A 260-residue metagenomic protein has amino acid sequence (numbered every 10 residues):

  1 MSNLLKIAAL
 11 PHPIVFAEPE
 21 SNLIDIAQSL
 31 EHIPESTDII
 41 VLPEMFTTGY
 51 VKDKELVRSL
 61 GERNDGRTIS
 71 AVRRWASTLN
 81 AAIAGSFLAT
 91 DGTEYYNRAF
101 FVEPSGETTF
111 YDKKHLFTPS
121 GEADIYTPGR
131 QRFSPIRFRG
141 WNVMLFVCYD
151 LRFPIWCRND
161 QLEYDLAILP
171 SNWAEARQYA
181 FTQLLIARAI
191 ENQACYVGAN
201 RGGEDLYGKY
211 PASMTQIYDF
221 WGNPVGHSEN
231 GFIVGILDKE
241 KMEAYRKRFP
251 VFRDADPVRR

Functional and structural regions predicted by a protein language model:
M1-A8, P135-M144, L166: Beta-strand-turn-beta hairpins that frame and shape the catalytic cleft of phosphate-ester-processing enzymes
P11-A17: Short polar catalytic/cofactor-binding loops
P19, I24-P104, E175-R188, A194: Cys-nucleophile CN-hydrolase/nitrilase-fold catalytic domain and related Cys-dependent amidase chemistry that acts on
I40-V41, W141-V147, I168-L169, V197: Short hydrophobic-aromatic micro-motifs
T68-A81, R152-V234: CN hydrolase (nitrilase-like) catalytic-core segments centered on the catalytic cysteine and neighboring Lys/Glu
A81-F87, K113-G121, Y196-N200: Short Pro/Gly-enriched beta-strand edge/turn motifs at strand-loop
G85-F87, R98-F101, S134, G198 (+2 more regions): Short beta-strand scaffold segments in enzyme catalytic cores
T90-L162, A176-Q183, A244-D254, V258: Active-site catalytic loop in hydrolytic enzyme cores
